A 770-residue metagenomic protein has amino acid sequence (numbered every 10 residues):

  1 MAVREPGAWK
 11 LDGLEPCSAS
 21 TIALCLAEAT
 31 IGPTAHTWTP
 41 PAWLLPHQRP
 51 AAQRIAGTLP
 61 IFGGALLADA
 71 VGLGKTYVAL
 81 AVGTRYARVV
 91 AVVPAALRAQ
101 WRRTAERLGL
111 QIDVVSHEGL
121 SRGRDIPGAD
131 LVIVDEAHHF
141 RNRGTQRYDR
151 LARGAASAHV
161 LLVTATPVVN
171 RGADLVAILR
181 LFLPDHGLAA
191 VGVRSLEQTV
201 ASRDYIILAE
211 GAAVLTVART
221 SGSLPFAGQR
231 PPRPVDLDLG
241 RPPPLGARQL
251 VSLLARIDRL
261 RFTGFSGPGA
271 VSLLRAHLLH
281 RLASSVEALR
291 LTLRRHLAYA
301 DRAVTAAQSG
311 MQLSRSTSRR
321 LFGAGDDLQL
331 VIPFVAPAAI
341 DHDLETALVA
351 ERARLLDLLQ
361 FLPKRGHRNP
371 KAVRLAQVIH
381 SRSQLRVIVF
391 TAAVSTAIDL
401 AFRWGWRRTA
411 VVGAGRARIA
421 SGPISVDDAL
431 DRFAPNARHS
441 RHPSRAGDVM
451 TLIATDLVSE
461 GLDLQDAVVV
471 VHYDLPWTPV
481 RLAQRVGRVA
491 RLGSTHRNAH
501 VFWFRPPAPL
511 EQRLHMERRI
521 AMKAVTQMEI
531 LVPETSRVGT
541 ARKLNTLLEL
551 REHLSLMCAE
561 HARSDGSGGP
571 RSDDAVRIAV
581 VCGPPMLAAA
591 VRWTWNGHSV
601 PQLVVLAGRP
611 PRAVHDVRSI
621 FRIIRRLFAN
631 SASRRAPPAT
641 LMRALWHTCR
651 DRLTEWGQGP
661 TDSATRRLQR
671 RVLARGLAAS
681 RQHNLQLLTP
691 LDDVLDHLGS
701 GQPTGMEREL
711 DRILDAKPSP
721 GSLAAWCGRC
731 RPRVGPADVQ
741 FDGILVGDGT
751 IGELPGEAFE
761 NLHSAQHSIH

Functional and structural regions predicted by a protein language model:
M1-A70, Y77-R85, R667, V672 (+3 more regions): ATP-dependent helicase/translocase motor core
E5-S18, C25-A29, S494-H770: C-terminal accessory region of SF2 helicases/translocases
A19-H47, Q53, G63, G74-Y148 (+3 more regions): SF2 helicase/translocase NTPase motor core, specifically the RecA-like lobe 1 inter-motif segment between Walker
H36-L44, A70, V78, V82-G83 (+5 more regions): Conserved Helicase C-terminal RecA-like lobe
P60-A65, H159, Q384-R386, V449-M450: Pre-Walker A (Motif I) flank of P-loop NTPase domains
A81-T84, D130-A201, S459, V469-Q484 (+1 more regions): Signature of the SF2 helicase/ATPase Hel1-core->accessory helical subdomain module
V114-G128, E136-A158, L181-F322, R382 (+2 more regions): Inter-lobe coupling linker of SF2 helicases/translocases
R141, W406-E511: Conserved RecA-like P-loop NTPase helicase motor core
